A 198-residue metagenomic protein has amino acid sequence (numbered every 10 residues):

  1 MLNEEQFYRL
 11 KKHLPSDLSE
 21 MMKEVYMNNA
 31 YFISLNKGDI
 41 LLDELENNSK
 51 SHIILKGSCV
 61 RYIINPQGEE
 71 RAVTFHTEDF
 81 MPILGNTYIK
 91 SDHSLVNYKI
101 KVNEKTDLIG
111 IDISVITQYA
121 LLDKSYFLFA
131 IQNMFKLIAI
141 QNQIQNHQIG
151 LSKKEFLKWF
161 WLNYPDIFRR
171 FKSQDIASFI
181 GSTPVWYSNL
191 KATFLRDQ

Functional and structural regions predicted by a protein language model:
M1-Y31, T87-I89: Cyclic nucleotide-binding regulatory module and flanking cytosolic helices
M22, L35-I40: Short, basic/aromatic recognition patches
G38, S49-Y62, Q67, E78-F80: Glycine- and acidic-residue-biased ligand/ion/polar-headgroup-sensing regions
L41-E46: Short phosphate-coordinating micro-motif centered on Lys-Gly-acidic
A72-I131: Cyclic-nucleotide recognition modules
F135-K136, Y187: An amphipathic alpha-helical interaction segment
K136-H147: Short, Lys/Arg-enriched N-terminal segment that forms or immediately precedes the first helix of a structured domain
L151-Q198: Phosphate-/nucleic-acid-contacting segments
